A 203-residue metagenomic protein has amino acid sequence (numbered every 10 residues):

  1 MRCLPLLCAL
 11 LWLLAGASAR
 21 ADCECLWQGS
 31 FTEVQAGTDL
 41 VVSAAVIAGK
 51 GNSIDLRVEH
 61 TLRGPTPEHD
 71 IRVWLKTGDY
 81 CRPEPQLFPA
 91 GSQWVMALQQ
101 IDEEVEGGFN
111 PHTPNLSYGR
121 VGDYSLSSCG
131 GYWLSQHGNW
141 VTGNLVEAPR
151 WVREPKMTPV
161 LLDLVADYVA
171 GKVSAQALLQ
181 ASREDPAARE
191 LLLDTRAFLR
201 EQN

Functional and structural regions predicted by a protein language model:
P5-A15: Bacterial N-terminal signal peptides
L14-D22: Bacterial Sec-dependent signal peptides at the C-terminal "C-region" and cleavage site
A21-C23, D79, S127: Extracellular secreted precursors and ectodomains with disulfide-bonded cysteine-rich loops/domains
A21-T38: Short boundary/loop segments of OB/S1/cold-shock single-stranded nucleic-acid-binding domains
G37-T61: Structural detector for short beta-strands of small beta-barrel domains
N52-K76: OB-fold (S1/OB) nucleic-acid-binding surfaces
C81-N203: Netrin-like (NTR/C345C) domain of secreted extracellular proteins
